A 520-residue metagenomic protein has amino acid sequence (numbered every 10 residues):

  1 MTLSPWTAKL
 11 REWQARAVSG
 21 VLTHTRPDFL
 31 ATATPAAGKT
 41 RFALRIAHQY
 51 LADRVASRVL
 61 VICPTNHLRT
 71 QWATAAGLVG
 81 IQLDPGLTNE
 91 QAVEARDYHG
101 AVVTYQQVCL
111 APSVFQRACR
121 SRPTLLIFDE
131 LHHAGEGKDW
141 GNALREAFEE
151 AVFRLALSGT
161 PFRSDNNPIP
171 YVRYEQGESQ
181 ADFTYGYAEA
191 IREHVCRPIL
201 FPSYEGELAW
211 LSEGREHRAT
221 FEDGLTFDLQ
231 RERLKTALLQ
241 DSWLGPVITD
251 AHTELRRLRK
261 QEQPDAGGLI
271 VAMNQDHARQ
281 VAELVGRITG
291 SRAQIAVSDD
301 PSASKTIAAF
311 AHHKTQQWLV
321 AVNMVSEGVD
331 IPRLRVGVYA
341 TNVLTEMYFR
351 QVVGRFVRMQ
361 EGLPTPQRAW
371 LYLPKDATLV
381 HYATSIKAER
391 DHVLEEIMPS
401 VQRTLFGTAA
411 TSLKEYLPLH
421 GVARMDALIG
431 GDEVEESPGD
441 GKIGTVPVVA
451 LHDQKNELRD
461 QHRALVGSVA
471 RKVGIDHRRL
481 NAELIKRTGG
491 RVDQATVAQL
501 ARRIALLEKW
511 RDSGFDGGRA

Functional and structural regions predicted by a protein language model:
M1-T32: Conserved pre-motif I regulatory segment
P5, N166-D265: Interdomain helical connector at the RecA1-RecA2 junction of SF1/SF2 helicase-like NTPases
T25-I46: Walker A/P-loop
T40-A47, V55-L78, M273-A278: Conserved Walker A/P-loop ATP-binding site and its immediately adjacent core in helicase/helicase-like ATPase domains
L78-S113: Inter-Walker segment of RecA-like/P-loop motor cores
R117-A156, P161-F162: SF2 helicase catalytic motif II
R292-I397: Conserved RecA-like P-loop NTPase helicase motor core
M359-N456, R463-V469: Long, hydrophobic alpha-helical segments
